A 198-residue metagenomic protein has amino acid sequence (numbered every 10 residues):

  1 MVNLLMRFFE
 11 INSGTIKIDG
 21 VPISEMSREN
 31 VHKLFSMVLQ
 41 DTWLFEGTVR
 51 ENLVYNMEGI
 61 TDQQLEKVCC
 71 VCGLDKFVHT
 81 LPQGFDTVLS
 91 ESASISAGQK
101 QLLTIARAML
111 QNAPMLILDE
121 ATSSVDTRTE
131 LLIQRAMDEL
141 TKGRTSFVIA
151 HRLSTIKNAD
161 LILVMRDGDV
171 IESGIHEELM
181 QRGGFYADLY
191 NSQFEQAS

Functional and structural regions predicted by a protein language model:
N3-F8, K33-D41, V49-N52, V68-C72 (+1 more regions): ABC-family ATPase nucleotide-binding domain "signature/switch" substructure
N12-T15, D167: Conserved coupling/switch loops of ABC nucleotide-binding domains, chiefly the family-specific signature
G14-V21, V31: Conserved ABC transporter NBD signature motif
F45, V78, P82-L89: Signature (C-motif/LSGGQ) region and adjacent switch/coupling loops of ABC-type ATPase nucleotide-binding domains
L53, M57-E58: A short, conserved alpha-helical patch in the ABC ATPase nucleotide-binding domain that forms the NBD-TMD coupling
Q63-Q83: Conserved ABC ATPase "signature" region
Q181-S198: C-terminal boundary and immediately downstream tail of ABC-type ATPase nucleotide-binding domains
